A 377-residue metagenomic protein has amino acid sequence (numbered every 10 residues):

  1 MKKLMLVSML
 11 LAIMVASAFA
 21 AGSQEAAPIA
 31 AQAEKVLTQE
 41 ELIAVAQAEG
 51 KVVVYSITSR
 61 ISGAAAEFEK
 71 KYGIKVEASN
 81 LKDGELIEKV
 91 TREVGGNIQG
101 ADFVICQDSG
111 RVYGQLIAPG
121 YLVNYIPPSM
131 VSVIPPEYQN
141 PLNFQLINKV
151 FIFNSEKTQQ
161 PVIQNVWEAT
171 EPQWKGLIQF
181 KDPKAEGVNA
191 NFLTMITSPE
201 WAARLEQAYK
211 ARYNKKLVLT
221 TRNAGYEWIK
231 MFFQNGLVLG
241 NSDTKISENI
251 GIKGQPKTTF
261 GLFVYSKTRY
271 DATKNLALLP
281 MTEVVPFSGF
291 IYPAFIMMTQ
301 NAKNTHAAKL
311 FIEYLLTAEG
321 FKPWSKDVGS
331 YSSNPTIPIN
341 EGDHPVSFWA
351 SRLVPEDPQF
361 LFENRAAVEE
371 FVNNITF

Functional and structural regions predicted by a protein language model:
M1-E49: Short, low-complexity disordered leader/linker segments with a strong preference for bacterial N-terminal type II
Q24-P28, Q32-K35, R352-F377: Conserved C-terminal helix/tail region of periplasmic/extracytoplasmic solute-binding proteins
V36-K51, Y55-K75, R269-A272, K326: Short, polar/charged alpha-helical segment
E49-V52, I74-K75, Q99-D102, W174-I178 (+4 more regions): Loop/turn elements at helix/coil->beta-strand transitions in domains of secreted/extracellular proteins
Y55-A66, E77-T91, Q99-G251: Extracytoplasmic ligand-binding site segments that recognize negatively charged/polar headgroups
G110-Q115, P256-L279: A ligand-binding cleft/hinge motif common to bilobed small-molecule-binding domains
V133, L146-K149, W228-F232, K274-Q300: Periplasmic-binding protein-like
G289-D357: Mature extracytoplasmic/periplasmic domains
